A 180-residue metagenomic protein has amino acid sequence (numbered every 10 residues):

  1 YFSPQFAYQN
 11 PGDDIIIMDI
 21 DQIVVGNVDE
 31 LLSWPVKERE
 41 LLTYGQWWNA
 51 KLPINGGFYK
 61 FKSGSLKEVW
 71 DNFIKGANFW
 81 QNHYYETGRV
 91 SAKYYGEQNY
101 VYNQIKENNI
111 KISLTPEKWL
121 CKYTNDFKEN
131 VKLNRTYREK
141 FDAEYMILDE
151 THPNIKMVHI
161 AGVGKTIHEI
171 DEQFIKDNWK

Functional and structural regions predicted by a protein language model:
Y1-I54, Y59-G64: GT-A fold catalytic core of metal-dependent nucleotide-sugar glycosyltransferases, centered on the diacidic
G64-K180: A glycosyltransferase accessory/donor-loop signature
